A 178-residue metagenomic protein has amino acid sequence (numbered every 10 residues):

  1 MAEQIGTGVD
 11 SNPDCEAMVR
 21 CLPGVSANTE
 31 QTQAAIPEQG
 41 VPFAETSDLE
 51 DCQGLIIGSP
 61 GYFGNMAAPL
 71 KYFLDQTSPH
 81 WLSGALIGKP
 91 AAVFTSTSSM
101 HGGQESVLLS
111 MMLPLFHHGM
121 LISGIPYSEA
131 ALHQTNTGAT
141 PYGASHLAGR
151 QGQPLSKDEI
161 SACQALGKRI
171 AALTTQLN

Functional and structural regions predicted by a protein language model:
M1-A85, A139, L147-N178: N-terminal beta1-alpha1-beta2 submodule of the flavodoxin-like/Rossmannoid cofactor-binding fold
I87-T140: Short, glycine-/small-residue-rich phosphate/pyrophosphate-handling segment
